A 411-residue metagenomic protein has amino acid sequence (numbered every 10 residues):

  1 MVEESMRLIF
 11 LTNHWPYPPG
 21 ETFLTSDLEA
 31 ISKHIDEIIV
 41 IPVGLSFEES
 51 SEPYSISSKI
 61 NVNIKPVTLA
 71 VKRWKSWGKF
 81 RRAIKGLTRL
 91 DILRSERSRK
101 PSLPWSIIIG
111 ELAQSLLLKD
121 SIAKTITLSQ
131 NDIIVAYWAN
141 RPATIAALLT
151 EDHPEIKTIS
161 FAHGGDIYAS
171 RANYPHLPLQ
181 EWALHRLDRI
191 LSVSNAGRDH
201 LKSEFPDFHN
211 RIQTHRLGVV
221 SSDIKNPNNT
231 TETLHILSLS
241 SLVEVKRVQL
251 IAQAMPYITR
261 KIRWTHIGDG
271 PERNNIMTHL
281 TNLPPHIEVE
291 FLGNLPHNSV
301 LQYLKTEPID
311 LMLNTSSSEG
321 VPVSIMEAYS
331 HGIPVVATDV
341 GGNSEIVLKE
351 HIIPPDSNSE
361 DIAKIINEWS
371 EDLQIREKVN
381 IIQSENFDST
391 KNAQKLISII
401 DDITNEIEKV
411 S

Functional and structural regions predicted by a protein language model:
I9, L191, V219, N228-K246 (+3 more regions): Conserved donor-binding/catalytic core segment of Leloir-type glycosyltransferases
K157-H163, Q180-I224: Donor nucleotide-sugar binding/catalytic pocket of nucleotide-sugar-dependent glycosyltransferases
S170-Y174, K202, R211-L234, Q302 (+1 more regions): Acidic anion/phosphate-binding donor-loop and adjacent secondary structure in glycosyltransferase catalytic cores
M277-T306, D310: Nucleotide-activated donor-binding/catalytic signature segment of Leloir-type glycosyltransferases, i.e., the conserved
S299, D361, E371-N405: A charged, aromatic-enriched C-terminal amphipathic alpha-helix characteristic of glycosyltransferases across folds
S317: Aromatic "clamp/platform" in nucleotide-sugar-dependent glycosyltransferases that forms part of the donor/acceptor
S330, P334-A337: Short hydrophobic beta-strand element within catalytic cores of glycosyltransferases and related nucleotide-activated
K349-E360, I366-L373: Conserved acidic donor-binding segment of nucleotide-sugar-dependent glycosyltransferases
